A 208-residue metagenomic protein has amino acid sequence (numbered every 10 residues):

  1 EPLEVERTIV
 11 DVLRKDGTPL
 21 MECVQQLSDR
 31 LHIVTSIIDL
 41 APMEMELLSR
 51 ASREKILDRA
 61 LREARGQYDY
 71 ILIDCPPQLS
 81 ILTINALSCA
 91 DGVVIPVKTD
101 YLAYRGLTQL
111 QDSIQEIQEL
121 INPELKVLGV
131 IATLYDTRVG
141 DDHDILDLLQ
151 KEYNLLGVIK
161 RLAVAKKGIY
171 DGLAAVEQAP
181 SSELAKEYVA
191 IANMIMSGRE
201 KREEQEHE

Functional and structural regions predicted by a protein language model:
E1-E208: P-loop NTP-binding core
